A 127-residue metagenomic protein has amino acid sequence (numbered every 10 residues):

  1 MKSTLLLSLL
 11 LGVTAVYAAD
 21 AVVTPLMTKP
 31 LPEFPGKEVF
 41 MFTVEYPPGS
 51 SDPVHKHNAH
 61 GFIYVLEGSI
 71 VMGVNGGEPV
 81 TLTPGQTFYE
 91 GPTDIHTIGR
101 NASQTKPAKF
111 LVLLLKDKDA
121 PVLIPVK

Functional and structural regions predicted by a protein language model:
S3-L10, V16-F40, G73, F88-Y89 (+3 more regions): A short, N-terminal "cap"/entry segment at the start of jelly-roll beta-barrel domains of the cupin/DSBH fold
L31-P35, E45-P47, G76-T93: Short acidic-glycine-tyrosine-enriched beta hairpin
G36-M41, H60, G77, T93 (+1 more regions): Extracytoplasmic
E38, G49-Y64: A short beta-loop-beta micro-motif enriched in histidine and acidic residues
P48, V71, K109-L114, V122-L123: Extracytoplasmic low-complexity repetitive segments enriched in small/polar residues
S51-P53, V71, F88-N101: Histidine-centered metal-chelating micro-motifs
H57-G77, P84-Q86: Glycine- and acidic-residue-biased ligand/ion/polar-headgroup-sensing regions
P79, D94-D119: Ligand-binding loop in jelly-roll beta-barrel domains
